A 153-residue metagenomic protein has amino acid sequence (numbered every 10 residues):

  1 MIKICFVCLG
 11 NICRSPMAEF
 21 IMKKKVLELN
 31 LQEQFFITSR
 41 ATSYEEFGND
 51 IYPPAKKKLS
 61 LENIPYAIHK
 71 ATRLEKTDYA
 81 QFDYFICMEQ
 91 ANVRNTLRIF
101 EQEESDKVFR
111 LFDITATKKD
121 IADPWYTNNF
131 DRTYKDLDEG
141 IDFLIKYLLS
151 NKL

Functional and structural regions predicted by a protein language model:
M1-A80, K146-L153: Conserved active-site segments centered on acidic
S15, E89-Q90: Helix N-cap/beta->alpha junction signal
Y84, Q90-L153: Phosphate-binding/catalytic loops
